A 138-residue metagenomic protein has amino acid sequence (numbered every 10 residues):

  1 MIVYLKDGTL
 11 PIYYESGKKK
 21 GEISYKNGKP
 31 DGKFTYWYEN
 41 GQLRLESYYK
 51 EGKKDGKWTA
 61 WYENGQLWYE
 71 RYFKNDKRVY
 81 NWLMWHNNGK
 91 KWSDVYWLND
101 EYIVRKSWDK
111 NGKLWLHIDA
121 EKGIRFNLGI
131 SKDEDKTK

Functional and structural regions predicted by a protein language model:
M1-K138: Glycine/tyrosine- and acidic-biased, solvent-exposed loop/turn segments at the edges of beta-strands
